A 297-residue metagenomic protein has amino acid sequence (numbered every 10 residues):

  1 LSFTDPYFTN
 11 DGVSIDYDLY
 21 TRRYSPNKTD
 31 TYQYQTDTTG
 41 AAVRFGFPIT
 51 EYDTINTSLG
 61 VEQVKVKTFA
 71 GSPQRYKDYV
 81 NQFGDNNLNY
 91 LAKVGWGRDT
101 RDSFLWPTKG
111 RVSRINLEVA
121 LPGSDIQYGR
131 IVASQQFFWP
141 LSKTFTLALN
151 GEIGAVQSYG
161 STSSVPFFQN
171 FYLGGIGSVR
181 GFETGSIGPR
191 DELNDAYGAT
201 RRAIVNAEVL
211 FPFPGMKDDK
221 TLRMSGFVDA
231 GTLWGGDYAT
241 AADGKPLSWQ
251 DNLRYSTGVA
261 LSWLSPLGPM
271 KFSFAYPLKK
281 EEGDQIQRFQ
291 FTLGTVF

Functional and structural regions predicted by a protein language model:
L1, D11-I15, F104-W106, I126 (+6 more regions): Extended hydrophobic-aromatic, low-complexity segments
L1-V112, R180-G181, G185-I187, E192 (+4 more regions): Gram-negative/organellar outer-membrane beta-barrel architecture
S2-T4, R44, G95-G97, N116 (+5 more regions): Outer-membrane beta-barrel architecture
F8-N10, P48-Y52, R101, P122 (+4 more regions): Outer-membrane beta-barrel channels and translocator barrels
Y17-R23, T57-Q63, R111-V119, A133 (+5 more regions): Transmembrane beta-barrel strands of outer-membrane/channel proteins
D37-G46, S113-L121, Q127-Y159: Transmembrane beta-barrel strand/turn architecture of Gram-negative outer membrane proteins
T144-D237: Extracytoplasmic gating/loop element in the C-terminal half of outer-membrane beta-barrel translocons and assembly
I176, D237-F297: C-terminal beta-signal and terminal closure region of outer-membrane beta-barrel proteins
